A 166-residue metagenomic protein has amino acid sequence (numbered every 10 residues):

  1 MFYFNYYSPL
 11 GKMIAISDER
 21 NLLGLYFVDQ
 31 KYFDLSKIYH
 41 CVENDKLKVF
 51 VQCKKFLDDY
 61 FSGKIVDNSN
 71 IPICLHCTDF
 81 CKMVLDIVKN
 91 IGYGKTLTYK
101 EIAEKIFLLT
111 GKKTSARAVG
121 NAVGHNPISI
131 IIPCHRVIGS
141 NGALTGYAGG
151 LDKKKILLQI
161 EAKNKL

Functional and structural regions predicted by a protein language model:
M1-K113, I160-L166: Basic nucleic-acid-binding alpha-helical/helix-turn surface characteristic of O6-alkylguanine DNA
F33-S36, I138, L151: Short glycine/proline- and charge-enriched loop/turn segments that cap or connect secondary-structure elements
I71-I73, V119, L144-Y147: Short clusters of hydrophobic/aromatic residues that line enzyme substrate/ligand-binding pockets
L109, N126, L151: The DNA-recognition helices of helix-turn-helix-type DNA-binding domains
K112-I128: Regulatory, non-catalytic segments
I130-V137: Short Lys/Arg-enriched helix C-cap and helix-to-coil transition segments that create basic nucleic-acid-contact patches
S140-L166: …primarily DNA-binding HTH/wHTH and HhH modules…
